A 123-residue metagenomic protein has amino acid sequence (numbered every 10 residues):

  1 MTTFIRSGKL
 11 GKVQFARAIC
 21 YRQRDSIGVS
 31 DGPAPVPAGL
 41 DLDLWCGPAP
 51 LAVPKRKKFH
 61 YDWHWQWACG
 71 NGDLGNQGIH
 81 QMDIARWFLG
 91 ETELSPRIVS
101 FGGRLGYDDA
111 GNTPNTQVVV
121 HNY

Functional and structural regions predicted by a protein language model:
M1-G47: A contiguous active-site-proximal alpha/beta segment in oxidoreductase catalytic domains
D43-Y123: Rossmann-like dinucleotide-binding domain that binds NAD(P)(H)
